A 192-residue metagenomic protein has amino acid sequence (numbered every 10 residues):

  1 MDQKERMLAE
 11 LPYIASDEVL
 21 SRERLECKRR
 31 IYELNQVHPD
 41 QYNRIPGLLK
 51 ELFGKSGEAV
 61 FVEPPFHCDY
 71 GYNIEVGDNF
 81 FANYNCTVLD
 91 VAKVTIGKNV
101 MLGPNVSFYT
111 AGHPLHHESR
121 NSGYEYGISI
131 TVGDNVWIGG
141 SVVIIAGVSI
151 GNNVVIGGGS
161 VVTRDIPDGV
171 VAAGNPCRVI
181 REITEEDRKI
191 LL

Functional and structural regions predicted by a protein language model:
M1-A59, C177-L192: Terminal amphipathic alpha-helical/low-complexity segments used for targeting or macromolecular assembly
P39, F66-V76, F81-S149, N175-C177 (+1 more regions): Flexible, glycine/small-residue-enriched loop-and-beta-strand segment within the central core of proteins
M101, V154-V155: Short alpha-helix at the nucleotide-sugar/activated-sugar donor binding site of glycosyltransferases and closely
W137, V155, V171-A173: Short-chain dehydrogenase/reductase
V148-G151, I166: Extended beta-solenoid/beta-helix repeat architectures
V162-T163: Short hydrophobic beta-strand element within catalytic cores of glycosyltransferases and related nucleotide-activated
